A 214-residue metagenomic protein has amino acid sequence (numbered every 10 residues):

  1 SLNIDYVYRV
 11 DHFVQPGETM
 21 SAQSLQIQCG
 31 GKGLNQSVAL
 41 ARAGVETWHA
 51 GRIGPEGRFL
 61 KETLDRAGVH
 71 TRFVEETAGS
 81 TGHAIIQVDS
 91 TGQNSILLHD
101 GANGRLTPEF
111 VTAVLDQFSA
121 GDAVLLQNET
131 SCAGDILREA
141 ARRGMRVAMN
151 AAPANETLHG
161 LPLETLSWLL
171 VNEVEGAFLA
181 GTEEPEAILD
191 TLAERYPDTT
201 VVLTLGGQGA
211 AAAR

Functional and structural regions predicted by a protein language model:
S1-P16: Positively charged, low-complexity intrinsically disordered leader regions
P16-H83: Substrate-binding N-lobe of the ribokinase-like
V38, H83-Q87, S95-I96, G209-A213: Short beta-strand scaffold segments in enzyme catalytic cores
V38, K61-E62, G134, R138 (+1 more regions): Alpha-helical segments flanking ligand/cofactor-binding loops in enzyme cores
L40, V124, W168-N172: Residue-level signal for inorganic ion chemistry
H49, F73-E76, I86-A123: Conserved phosphate-binding/catalytic loop of the ribokinase/pfkB sugar-kinase fold
I53-P55, N128-C132, A151-N155: Short beta->alpha connector loops
A141-A148, A152-R214: Conserved phosphate/ATP/ADP-binding segment of small-molecule kinases
